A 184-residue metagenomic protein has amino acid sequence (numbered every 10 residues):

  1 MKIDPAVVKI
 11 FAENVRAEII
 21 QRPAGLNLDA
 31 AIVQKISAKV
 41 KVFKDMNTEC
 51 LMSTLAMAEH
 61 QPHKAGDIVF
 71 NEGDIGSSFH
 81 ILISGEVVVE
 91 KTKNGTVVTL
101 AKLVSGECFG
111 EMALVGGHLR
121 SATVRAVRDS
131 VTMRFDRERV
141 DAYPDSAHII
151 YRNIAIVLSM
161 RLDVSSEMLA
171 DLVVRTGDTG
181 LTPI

Functional and structural regions predicted by a protein language model:
M1-I184: Cytosolic regulatory regions built on CNB/CRP/Popeye-like sensor folds
